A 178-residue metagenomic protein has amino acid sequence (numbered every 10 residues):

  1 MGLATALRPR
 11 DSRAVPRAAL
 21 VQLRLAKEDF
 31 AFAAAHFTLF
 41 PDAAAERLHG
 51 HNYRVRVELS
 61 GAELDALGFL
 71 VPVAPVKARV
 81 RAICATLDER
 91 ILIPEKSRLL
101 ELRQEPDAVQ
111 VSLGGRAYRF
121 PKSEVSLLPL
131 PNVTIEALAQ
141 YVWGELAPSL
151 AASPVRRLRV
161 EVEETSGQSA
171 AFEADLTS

Functional and structural regions predicted by a protein language model:
L3-S178: Charge-rich, low-complexity N-terminal segments
